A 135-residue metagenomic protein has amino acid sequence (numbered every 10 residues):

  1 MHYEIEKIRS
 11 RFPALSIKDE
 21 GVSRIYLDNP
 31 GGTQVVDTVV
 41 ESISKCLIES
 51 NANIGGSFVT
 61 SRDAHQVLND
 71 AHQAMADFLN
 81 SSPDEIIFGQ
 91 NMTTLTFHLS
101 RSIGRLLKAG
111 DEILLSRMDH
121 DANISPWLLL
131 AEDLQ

Functional and structural regions predicted by a protein language model:
M1-Q135: Pyridoxal 5′-phosphate
